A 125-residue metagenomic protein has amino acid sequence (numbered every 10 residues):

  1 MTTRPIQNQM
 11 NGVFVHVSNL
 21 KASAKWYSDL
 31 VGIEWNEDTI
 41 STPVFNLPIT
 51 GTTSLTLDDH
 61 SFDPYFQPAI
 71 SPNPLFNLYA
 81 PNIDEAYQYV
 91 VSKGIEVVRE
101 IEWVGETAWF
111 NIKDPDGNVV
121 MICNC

Functional and structural regions predicted by a protein language model:
M1-N11, I33-P81, Y87-K113, N124-C125: Vicinal oxygen chelate
S23-S28, V90, G117: Conserved active-site tyrosine of GNAT-family acetyltransferases
V119-I122: Short glycine-/small-residue motifs
